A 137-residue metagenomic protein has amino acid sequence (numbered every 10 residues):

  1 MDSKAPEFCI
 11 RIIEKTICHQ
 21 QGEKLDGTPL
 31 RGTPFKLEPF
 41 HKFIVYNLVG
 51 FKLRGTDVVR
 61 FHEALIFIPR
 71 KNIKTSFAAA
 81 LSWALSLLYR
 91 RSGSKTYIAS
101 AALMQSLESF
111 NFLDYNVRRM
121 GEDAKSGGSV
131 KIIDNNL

Functional and structural regions predicted by a protein language model:
M1-L137: Phosphate/NTP-binding elements of NTP-utilizing enzymes
